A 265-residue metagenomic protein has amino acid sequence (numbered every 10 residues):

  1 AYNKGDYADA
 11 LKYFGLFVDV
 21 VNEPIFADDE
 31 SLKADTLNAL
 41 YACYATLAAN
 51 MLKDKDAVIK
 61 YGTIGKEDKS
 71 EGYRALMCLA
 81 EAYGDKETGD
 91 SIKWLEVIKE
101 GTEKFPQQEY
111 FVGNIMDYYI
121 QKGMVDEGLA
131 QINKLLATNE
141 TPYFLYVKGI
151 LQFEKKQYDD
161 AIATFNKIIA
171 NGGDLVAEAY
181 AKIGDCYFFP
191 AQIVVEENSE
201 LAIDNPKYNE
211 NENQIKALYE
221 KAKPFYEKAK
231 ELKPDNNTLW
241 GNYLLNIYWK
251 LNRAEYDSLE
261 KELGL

Functional and structural regions predicted by a protein language model:
A1, D19-L37, G65-G72, E100-Q108 (+3 more regions): Flexible helix-coil transition and linker loops at the boundaries of alpha-helical arrays
A1-A8, K12-A39, F189-F225: Short coil/linker segments at helix-helix boundaries
K4, L52, K86-T88, K122 (+4 more regions): Structural motif corresponding to the intra-repeat A-B loop/turn of tetratricopeptide repeats
Y44-L47, L79-Y83, N114-I115, K148 (+4 more regions): Structural register within alpha-helical repeat arrays
A48-A49, Y83-D85, Y119, Q152 (+3 more regions): Residue at a conserved register position within TPR or TPR-like alpha-solenoid repeats
G101, E196, E200-L265: Terminal, low-structured helical/coil segments at or just beyond the last alpha-helical repeat
